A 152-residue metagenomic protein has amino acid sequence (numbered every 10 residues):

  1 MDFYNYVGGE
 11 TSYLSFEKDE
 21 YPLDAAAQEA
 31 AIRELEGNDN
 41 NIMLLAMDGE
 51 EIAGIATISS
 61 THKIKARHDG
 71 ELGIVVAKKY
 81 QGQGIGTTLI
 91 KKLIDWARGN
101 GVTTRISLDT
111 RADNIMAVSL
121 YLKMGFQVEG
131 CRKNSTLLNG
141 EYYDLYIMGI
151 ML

Functional and structural regions predicted by a protein language model:
M1-P22: A short, well-structured alpha-helix characteristic of acyl/acetyltransferase catalytic modules
G8, E20-K79, I90, M151-L152: Acetyl-CoA-dependent GNAT
I74-V76, G82-A97, V118-K123: Conserved acetyl-CoA-binding loop-helix of GNAT-fold acetyltransferases
V76, R111-A112: Short amphipathic helical patch at the helix-1/turn junction of helix-turn-helix
I90, A97-D109: Conserved GNAT acetyl-CoA-binding A-motif
I90, N114-A117, N134-N139: Short glycine/proline-centered loop/turn elements that form peptide/ligand docking sites
S107-T110, L122, Q127-Y142: Conserved catalytic-core motifs of GNAT/GCN5-like acyltransferases
E141-L152: Terminal substrate-recognition subdomain of acyl/acetyltransferases
